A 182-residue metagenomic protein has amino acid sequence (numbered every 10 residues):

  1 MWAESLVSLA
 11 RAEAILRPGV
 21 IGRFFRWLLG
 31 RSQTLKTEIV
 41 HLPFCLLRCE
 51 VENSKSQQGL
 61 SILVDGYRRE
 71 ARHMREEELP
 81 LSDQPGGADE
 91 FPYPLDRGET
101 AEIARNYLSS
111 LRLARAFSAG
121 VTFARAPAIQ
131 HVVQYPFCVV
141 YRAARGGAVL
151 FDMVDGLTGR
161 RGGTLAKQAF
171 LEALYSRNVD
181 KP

Functional and structural regions predicted by a protein language model:
M1-V149, A166-P182: Charged, low-complexity helical/coil segments in non-catalytic cytosolic or luminal regions
R145, G156-L157: Short, ordered coil/turn segments that flank beta-strands lining enzyme active or ligand-binding pockets
D152-M153: A residue-level detector for well-ordered beta-strand positions
R160-R161: Hydrophobic "anchor" residues
